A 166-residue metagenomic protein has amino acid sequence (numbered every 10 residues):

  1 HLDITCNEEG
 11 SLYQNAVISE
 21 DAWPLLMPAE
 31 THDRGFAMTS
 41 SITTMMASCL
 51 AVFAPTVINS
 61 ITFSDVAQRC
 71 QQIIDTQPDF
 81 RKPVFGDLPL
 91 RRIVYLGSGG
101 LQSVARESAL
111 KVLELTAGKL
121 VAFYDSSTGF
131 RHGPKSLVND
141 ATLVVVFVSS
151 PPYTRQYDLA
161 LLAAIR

Functional and structural regions predicted by a protein language model:
H1-V66, F147-R166: Glycine-rich phosphate-binding loops that contact phosphosugars or nucleotide phosphates
A16-I18, F85-L88, S136-N139: Solvent-exposed alpha-helices and their adjacent loops that cap or buttress functional pockets in soluble metabolic
F63-D75: Glycine-rich phosphate-binding "P-loop"
Q72-P89: A short, well-structured juxtamembrane/interface segment
P83, T128-S136, Y153-L162: A short, acidic, amphipathic alpha-helical segment used as a generic capping/interface helix at domain edges
L90-N139: Anionic-ligand anchoring segments at beta-strand to alpha-helix junctions in alpha/beta enzyme folds, i.e., glycine
V94-Y95, L143-V148: Structural motif
A109, L113, V145, L162-A163: Generic hydrophobic alpha-helical scaffold/packing signal
